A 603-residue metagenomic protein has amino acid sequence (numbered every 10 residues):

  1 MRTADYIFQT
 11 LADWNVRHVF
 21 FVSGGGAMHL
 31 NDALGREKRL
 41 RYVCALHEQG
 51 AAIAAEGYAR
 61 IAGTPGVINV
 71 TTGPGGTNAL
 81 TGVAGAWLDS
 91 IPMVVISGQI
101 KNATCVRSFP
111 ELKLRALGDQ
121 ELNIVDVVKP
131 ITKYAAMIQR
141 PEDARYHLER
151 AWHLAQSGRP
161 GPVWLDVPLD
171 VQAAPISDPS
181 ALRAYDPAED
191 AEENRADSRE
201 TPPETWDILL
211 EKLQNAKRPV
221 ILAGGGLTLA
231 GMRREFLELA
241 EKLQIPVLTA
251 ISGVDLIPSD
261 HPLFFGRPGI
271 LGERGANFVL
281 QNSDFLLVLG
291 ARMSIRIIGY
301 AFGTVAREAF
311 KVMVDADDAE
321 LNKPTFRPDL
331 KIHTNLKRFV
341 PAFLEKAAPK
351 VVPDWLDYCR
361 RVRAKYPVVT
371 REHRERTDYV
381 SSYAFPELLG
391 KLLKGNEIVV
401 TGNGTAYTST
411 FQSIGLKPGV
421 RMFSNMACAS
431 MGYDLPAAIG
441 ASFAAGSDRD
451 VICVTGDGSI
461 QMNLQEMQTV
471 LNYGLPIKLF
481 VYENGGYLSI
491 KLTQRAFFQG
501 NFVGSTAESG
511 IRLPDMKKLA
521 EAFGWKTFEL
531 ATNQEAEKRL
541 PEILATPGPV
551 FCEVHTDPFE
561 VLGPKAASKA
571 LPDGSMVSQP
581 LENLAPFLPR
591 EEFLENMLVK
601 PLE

Functional and structural regions predicted by a protein language model:
M1, G24, A230, L237 (+10 more regions): Conserved structured core elements
M1-K350, L392-G395, P476-L479, Q499 (+1 more regions): N-terminal alpha/beta PP-like core and its mobile active-site loop of ThDP/TPP-dependent enzymes
A4-I7, A12-W14, V22-G25, L30-E37 (+2 more regions): Active-site diphosphate/adenylate-binding microenvironment
I96, V106-D119, I270, N282 (+5 more regions): Thiamine diphosphate
D126-V128, P179-A181, V362-P367, A520: Short, basic/glycine-rich phosphate-binding loops at helix/coil junctions that contact nucleotide phosphates
I131-T132, L388-E397, A520-G524: A structural motif corresponding to the C-terminal end of an alpha-helix and its immediate exit/capping segment
Q139-E142, D190, E308-N403, N533-Q534 (+2 more regions): Phosphate/pyrophosphate-binding active-site segments
G224-T228, E375, G456-G458: Conserved short loop/turn motifs at secondary-structure junctions
